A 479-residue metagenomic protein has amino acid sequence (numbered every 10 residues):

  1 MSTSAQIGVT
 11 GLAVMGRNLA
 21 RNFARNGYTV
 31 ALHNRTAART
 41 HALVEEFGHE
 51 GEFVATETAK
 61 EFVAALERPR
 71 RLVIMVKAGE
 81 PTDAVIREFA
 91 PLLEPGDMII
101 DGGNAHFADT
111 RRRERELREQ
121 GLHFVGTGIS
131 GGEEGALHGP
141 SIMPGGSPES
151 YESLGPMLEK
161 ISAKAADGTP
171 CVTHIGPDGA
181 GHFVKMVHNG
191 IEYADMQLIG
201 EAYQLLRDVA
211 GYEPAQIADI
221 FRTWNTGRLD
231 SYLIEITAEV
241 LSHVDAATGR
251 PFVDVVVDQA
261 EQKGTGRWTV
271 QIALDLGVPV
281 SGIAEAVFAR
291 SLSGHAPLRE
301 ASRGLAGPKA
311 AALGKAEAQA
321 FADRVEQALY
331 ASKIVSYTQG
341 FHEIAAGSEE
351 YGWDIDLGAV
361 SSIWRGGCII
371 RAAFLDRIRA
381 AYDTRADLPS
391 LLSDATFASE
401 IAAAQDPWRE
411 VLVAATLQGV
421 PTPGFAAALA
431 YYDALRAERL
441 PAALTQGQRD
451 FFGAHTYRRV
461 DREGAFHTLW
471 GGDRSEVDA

Functional and structural regions predicted by a protein language model:
M1-A64, R68-R70, G96, E133-A136: NAD(P)+-binding Rossmann beta1-loop-alpha1 motif at the extreme N-terminus of oxidoreductases
I7, T82-R87, I100, H106-A218 (+3 more regions): Rossmann-fold dinucleotide-binding core
V30, A55, F124-V125, V280 (+1 more regions): Hydrophobic beta-strand scaffold residues
V54-E61, A78-I86: Glycine-rich, highly charged phosphate/nucleotide-binding loops
A180, Y193-L417, P421-T422, S475: C-terminal substrate-binding/catalytic lobe of Rossmann-fold NAD(P)-dependent dehydrogenases
A402, P407-A479: C-terminal amphipathic alpha-helical interaction region
